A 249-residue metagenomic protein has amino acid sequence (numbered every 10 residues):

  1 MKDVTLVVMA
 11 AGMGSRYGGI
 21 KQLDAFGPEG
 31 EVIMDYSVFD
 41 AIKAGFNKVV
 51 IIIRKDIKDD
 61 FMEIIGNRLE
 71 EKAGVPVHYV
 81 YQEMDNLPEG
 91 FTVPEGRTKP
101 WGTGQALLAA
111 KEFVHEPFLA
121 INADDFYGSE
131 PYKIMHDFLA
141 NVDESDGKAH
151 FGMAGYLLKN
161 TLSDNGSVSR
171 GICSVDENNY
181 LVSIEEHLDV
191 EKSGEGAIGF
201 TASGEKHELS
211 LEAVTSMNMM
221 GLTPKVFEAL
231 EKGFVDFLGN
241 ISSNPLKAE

Functional and structural regions predicted by a protein language model:
M1-G14, P28-A120, Y127-I134, N141 (+1 more regions): Conserved N-terminal catalytic core of the sugar/cofactor nucleotidyltransferase
G12, D56, K159, P224-K225: Alpha-helix/helix-capping structural signal
G19-I20: Conserved catalytic-core motifs of eukaryotic protein kinase domains, centered on the activation segment
L23, V77-Y79, F151-M153: Conserved beta-strand scaffold positions in the cores of enzyme catalytic domains, especially in NTP/NDP-utilizing
I121-D124, Y156: Active-site flanking residues adjacent to catalytic metal/cofactor-binding acidic residues
S129-M220: Conserved core of the sugar-phosphate nucleotidyltransferase
S216-L230: Conserved nucleotide-sugar donor-binding and metal-coordinating catalytic region shared by glycosyltransferases
E231-E249: A C-terminal functional module that forms or caps the active site or interfaces directly with catalytic machinery
